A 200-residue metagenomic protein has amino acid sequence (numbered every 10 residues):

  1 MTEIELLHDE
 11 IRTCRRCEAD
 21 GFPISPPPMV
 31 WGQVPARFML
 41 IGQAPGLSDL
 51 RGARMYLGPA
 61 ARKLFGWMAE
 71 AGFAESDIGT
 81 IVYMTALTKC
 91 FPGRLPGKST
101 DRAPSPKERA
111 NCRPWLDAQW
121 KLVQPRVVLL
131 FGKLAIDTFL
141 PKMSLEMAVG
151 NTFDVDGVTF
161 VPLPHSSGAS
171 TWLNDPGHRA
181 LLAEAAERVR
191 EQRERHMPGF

Functional and structural regions predicted by a protein language model:
T2-F200: A polyanion-binding, active-site-adjacent surface
